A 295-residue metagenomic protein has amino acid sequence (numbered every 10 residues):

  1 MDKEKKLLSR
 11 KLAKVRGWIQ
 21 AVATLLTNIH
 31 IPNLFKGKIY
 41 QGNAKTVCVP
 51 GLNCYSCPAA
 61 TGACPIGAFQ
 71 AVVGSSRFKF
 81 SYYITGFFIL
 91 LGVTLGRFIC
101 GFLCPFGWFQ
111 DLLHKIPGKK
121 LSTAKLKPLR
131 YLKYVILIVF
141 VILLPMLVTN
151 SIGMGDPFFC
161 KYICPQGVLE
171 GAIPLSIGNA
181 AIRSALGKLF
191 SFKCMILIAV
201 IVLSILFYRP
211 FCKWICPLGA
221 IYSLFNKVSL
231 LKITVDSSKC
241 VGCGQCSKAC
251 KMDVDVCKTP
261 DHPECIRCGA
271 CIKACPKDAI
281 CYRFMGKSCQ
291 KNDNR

Functional and structural regions predicted by a protein language model:
M1-C257, P263-R295: Non-ligating segments of multi-cofactor redox enzymes
